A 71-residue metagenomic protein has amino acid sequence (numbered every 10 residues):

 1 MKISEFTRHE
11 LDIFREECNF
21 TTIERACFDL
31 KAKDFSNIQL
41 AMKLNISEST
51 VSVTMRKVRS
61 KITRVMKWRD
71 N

Functional and structural regions predicted by a protein language model:
K2-E17: Short, Lys/Arg-enriched N-terminal segment that forms or immediately precedes the first helix of a structured domain
E17-E24: Short helix-coil-helix linker/hinge
N37: Helix-turn-helix DNA-binding elements, focusing on the entry/boundary residues of the two helices that contact DNA
L40-L44: Short alpha-helical "recognition helix" segments of helix-turn-helix
T54-K57: Residues within the DNA-recognition helix of helix-turn-helix
R59-N71: Short, Lys/Arg-enriched C-terminal cap helix and immediately downstream tail that follows
